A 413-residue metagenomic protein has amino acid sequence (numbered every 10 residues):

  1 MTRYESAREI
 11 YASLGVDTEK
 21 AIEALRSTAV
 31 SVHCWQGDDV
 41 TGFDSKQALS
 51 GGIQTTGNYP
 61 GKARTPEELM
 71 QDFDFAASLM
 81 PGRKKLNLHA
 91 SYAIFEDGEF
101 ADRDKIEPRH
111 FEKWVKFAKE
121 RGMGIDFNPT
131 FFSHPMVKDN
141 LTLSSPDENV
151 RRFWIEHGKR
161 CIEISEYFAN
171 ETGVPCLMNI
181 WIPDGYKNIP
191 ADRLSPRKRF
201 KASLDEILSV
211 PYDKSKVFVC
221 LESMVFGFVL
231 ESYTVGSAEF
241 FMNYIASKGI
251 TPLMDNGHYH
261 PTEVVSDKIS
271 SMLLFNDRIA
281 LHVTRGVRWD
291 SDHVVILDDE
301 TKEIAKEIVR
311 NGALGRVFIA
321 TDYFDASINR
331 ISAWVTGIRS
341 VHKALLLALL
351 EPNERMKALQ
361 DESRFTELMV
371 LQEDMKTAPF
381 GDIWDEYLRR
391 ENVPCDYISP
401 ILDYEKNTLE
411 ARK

Functional and structural regions predicted by a protein language model:
M1-P146, F153, E163, N170 (+7 more regions): Alpha/beta catalytic barrel-like cores
A29, L177, L253: Beta-strand-rich binding-surface signature of beta-sandwich/beta-barrel folds used to engage anionic ligands
R109-A118, G122, S145-C161, R197-D213 (+1 more regions): Acidic, His- and aromatic-enriched active-site or binding-groove loops in soluble protein domains that engage sugars
E163-D192, V217-F218: Active-site groove signature of glycoside hydrolases
P183-G185, M224, Y323: Short linear capping/connector segments at secondary-structure termini
I189-E300: Acidic/histidine-rich catalytic cores of soluble enzymes
